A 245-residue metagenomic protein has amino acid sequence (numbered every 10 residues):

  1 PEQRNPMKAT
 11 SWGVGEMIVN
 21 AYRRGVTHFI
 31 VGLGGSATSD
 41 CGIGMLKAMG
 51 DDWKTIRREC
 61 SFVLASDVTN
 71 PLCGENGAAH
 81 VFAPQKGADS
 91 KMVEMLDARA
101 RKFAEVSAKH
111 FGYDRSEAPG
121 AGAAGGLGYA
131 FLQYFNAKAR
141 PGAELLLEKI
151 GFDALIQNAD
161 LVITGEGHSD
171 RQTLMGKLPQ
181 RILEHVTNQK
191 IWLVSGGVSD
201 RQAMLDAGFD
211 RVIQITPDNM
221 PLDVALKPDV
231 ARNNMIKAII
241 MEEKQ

Functional and structural regions predicted by a protein language model:
P1-Q245: N-terminal loops that bind phosphate or other acidic moieties and the adjacent beta-alpha structural core
